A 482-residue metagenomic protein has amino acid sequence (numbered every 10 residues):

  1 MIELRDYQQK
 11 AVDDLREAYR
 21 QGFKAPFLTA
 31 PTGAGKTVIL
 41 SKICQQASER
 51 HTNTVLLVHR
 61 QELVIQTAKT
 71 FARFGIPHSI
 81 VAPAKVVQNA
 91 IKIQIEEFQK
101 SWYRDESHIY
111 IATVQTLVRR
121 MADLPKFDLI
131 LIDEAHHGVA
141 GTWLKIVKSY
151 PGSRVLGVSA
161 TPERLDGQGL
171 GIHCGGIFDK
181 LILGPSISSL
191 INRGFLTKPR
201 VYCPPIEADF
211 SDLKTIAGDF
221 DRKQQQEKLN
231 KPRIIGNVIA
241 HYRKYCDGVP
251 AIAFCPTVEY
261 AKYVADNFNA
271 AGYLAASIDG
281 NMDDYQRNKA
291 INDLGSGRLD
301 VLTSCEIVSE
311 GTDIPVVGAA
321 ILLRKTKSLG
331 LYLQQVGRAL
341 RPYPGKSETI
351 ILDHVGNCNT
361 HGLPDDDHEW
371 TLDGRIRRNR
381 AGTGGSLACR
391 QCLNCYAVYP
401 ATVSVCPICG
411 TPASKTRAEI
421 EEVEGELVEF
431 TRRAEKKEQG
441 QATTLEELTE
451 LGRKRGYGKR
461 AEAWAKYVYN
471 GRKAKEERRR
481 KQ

Functional and structural regions predicted by a protein language model:
M1-T29: Conserved pre-motif I regulatory segment
G22-I43, F254: Walker A/P-loop
S48-R73: Conserved Walker A/P-loop ATP-binding site and its immediately adjacent core in helicase/helicase-like ATPase domains
V86-Y103, K262-D266, Y273-C305: Conserved helicase ATPase core of P-loop NTP-dependent helicases/translocases
H137-V201: Post-DEXD/H (motif II) to motif III coupling segment of the RecA-like Helicase ATP-binding lobe
K180-I252: Conserved interdomain linker/interface between the two RecA-like ATPase lobes of SF2 helicase motors
S188-T197, Y343-Y399: A conserved SF2-helicase RecA2
G280-D284, I291-D367: Conserved RecA-like P-loop NTPase helicase motor core
